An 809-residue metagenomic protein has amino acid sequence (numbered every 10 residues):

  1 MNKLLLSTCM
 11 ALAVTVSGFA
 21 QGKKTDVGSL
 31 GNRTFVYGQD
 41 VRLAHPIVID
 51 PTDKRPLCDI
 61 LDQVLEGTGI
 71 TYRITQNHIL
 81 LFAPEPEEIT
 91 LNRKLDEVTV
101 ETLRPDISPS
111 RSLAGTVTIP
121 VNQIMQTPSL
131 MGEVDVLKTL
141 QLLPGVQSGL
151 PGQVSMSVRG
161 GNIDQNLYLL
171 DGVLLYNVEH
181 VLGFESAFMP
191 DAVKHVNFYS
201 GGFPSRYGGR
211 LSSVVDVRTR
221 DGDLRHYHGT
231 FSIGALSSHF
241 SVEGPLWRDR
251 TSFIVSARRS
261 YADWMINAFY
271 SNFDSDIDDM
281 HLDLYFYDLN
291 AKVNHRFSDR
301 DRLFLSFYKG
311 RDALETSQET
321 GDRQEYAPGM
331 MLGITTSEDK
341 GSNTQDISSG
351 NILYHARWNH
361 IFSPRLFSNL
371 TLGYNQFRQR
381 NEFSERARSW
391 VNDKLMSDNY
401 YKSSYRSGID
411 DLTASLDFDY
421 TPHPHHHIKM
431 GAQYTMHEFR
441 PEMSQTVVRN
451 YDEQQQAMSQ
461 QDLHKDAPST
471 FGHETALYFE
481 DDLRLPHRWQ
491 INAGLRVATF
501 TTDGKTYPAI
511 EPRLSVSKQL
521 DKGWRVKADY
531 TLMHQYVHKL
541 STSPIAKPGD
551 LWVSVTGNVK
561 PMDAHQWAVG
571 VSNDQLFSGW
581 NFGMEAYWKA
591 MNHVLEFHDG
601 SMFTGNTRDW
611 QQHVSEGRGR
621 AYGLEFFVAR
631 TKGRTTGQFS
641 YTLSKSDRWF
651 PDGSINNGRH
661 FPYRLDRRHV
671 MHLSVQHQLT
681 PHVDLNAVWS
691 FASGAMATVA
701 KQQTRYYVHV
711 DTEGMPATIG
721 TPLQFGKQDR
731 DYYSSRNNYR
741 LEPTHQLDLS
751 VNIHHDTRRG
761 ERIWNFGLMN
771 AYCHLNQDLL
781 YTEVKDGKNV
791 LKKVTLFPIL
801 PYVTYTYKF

Functional and structural regions predicted by a protein language model:
Q21-D26, L30-G31, T68, T75-Q126 (+2 more regions): Short, acidic, small-residue-rich periplasmic hinge/interaction motif at the N-terminus of Gram-negative outer-membrane
P105, S110-F203, R220-D221: Periplasmic N-terminal accessory/gating domains of Gram-negative outer-membrane beta-barrel systems
L236-R259, S275-S317, D346-S368, Y374 (+1 more regions): Transmembrane beta-barrel wall of Gram-negative outer-membrane proteins
R300-I361, Q376-G408, K547: Flexible loop and strand-edge segments within Gram-negative outer membrane beta-barrel domains
R378, K522-W567, W588-Q611, V688-Q703 (+1 more regions): Surface-exposed extracellular loop regions of Gram-negative outer-membrane beta-barrel proteins, predominantly
D411-T413, K465-D466, T470, T556 (+5 more regions): Outer membrane beta-barrel strand-and-loop segments of large Gram-negative receptors, especially TonB-dependent
P486, W588-A590, Q612-K701, T806: Gram-negative outer-membrane beta-barrel transporters
H682, S690-Q728, R740-D748, N752-F809: C-terminal beta-signal and adjacent terminal beta-strands/loops of Gram-negative outer-membrane beta-barrel proteins
